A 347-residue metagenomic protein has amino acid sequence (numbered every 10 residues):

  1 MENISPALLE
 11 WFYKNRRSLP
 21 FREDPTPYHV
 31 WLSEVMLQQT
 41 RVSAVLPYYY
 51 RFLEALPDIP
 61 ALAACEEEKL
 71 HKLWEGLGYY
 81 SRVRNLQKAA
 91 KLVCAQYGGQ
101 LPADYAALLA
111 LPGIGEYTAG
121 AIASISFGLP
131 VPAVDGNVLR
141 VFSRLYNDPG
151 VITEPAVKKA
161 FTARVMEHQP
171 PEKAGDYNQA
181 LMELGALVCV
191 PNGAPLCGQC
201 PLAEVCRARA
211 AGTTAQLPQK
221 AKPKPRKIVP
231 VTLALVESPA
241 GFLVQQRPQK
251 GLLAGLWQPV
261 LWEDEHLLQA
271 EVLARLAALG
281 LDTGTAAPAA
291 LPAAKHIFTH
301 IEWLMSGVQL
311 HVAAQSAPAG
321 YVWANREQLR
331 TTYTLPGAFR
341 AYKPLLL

Functional and structural regions predicted by a protein language model:
M1-S18, E23, A186-L347: Intrinsically disordered, low-complexity, charged terminal extensions of DNA damage-control enzymes
S5-G198, L202-A211, A215, I228 (+1 more regions): Catalytic cores of DNA base-excision repair glycosylases
